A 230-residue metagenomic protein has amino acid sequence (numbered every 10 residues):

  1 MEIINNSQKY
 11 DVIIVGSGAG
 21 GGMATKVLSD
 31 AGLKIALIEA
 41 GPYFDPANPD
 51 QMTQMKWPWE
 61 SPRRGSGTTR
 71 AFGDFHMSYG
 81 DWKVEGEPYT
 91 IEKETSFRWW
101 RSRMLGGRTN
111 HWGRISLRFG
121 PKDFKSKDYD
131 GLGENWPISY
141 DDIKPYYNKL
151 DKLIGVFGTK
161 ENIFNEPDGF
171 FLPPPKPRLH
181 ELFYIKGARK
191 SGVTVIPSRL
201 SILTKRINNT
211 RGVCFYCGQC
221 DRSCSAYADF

Functional and structural regions predicted by a protein language model:
M1-K9: A short, basic/flexible loop-to-alpha-helix module at the beginning of a structural domain
N6, R103-M104: Extracellular/periplasmic catalytic domains that process cell-envelope and extracellular macromolecules
V12-L37: N-terminal Rossmann-like FAD-binding beta1-loop-alpha1 element of flavoenzymes
G20, P42-Y43, N110, S116-L117: Short, glycine-/Ser/Thr-/acidic-enriched flexible segments
S29-Q51: Glycine-rich FAD pyrophosphate-binding loop
D50-R64: Acidic, Ser/Thr-rich peripheral helices and adjacent loops at domain boundaries
S61, S66-W82, Y89-R98, R103 (+3 more regions): Conserved redox-cofactor binding core of oxidoreductases
